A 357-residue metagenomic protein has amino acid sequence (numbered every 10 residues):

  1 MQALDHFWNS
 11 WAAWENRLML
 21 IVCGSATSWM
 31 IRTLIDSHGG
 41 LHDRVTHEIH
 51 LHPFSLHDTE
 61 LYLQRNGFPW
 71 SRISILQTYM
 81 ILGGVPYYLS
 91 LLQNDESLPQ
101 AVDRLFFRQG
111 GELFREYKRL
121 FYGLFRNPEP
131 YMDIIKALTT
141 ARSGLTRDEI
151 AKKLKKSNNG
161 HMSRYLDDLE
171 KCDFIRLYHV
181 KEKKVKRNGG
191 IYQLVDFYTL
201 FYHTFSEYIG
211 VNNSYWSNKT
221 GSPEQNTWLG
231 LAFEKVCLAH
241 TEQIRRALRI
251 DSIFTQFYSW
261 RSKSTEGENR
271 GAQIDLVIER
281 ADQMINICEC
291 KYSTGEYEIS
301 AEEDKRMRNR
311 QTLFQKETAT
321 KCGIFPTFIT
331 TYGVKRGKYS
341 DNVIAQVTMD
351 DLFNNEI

Functional and structural regions predicted by a protein language model:
M1-K219, P223, P326: Phosphate-binding site recognition
G189-I357: A cross-kingdom feature that marks ATP-driven nucleic-acid transaction machinery
